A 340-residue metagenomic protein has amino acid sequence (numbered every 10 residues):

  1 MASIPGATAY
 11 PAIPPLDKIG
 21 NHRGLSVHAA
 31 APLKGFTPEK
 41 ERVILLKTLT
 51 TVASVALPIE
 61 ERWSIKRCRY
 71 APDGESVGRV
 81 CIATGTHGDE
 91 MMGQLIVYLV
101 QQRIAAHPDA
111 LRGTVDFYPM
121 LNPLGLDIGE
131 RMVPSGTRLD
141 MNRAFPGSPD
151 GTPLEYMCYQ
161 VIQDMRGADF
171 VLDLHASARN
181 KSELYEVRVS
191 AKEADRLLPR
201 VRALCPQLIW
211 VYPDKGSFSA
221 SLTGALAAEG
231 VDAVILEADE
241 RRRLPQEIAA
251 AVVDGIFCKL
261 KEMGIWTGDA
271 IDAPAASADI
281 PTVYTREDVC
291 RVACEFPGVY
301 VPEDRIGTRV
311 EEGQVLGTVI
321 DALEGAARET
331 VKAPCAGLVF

Functional and structural regions predicted by a protein language model:
A2-F340: Structured catalytic-domain cores with a bias toward divalent-metal coordination
